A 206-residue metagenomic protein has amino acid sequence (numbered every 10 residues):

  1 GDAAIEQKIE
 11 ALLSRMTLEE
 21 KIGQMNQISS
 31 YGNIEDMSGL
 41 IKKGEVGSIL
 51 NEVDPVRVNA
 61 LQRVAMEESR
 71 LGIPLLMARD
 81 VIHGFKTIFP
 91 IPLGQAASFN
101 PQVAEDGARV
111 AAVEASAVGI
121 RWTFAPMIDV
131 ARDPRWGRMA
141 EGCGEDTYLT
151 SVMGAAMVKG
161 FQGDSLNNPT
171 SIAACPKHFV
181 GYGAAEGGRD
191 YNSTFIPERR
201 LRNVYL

Functional and structural regions predicted by a protein language model:
G1-L206: Glycoside hydrolase catalytic-domain context in secreted enzymes
